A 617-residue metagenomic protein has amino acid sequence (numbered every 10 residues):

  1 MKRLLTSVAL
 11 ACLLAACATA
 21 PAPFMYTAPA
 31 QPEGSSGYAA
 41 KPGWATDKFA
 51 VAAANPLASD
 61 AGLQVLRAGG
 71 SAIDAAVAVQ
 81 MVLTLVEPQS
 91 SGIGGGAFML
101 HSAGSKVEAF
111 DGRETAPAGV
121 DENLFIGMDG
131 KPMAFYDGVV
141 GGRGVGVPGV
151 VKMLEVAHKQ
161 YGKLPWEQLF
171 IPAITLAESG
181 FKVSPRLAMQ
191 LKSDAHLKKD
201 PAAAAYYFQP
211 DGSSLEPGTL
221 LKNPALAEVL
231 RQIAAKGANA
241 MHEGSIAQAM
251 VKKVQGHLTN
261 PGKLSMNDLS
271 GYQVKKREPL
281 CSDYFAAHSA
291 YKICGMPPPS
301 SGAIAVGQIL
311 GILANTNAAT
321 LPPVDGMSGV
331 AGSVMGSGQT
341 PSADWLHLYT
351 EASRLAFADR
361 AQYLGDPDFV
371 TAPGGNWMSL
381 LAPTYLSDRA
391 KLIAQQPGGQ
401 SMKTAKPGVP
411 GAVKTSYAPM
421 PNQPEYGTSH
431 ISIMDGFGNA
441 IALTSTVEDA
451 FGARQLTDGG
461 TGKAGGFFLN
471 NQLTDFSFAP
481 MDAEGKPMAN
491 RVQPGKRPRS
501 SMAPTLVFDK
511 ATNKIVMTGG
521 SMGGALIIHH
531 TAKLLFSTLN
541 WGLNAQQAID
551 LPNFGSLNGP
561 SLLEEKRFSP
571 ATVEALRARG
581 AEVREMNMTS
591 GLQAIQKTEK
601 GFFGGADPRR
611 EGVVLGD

Functional and structural regions predicted by a protein language model:
A15-A16: C-terminal motif of bacterial Sec signal peptides marking the signal peptidase cleavage site
A20-D60, Q64, A72-G237, M241-E243 (+3 more regions): Noncatalytic scaffold domains of N-terminal-nucleophile
A28-P29, T320-T446: Internal maturation/activation junctions in enzymes
V65-L66, K152-Q160, K236-E243, Q248 (+2 more regions): Alpha-helical support elements that line or immediately flank enzyme active sites and cofactor-binding pockets
L85-G92, G96-S102, K106-A109, N260-S265 (+3 more regions): Active-site rim segments in enzyme catalytic domains, especially the processed small/beta chain of N-terminal
K276, E425-T428, S500-M502: Short, small/polar residue-rich loop motifs at catalytic or cofactor-binding pockets
S333, E351, S477-F554: Conserved catalytic alpha/beta cores of large enzymes that bind or transform nucleotide phosphates and polynucleotides
F357, F437, A479, Q493-R497 (+2 more regions): Extended C-terminal subregions enriched in glycine
